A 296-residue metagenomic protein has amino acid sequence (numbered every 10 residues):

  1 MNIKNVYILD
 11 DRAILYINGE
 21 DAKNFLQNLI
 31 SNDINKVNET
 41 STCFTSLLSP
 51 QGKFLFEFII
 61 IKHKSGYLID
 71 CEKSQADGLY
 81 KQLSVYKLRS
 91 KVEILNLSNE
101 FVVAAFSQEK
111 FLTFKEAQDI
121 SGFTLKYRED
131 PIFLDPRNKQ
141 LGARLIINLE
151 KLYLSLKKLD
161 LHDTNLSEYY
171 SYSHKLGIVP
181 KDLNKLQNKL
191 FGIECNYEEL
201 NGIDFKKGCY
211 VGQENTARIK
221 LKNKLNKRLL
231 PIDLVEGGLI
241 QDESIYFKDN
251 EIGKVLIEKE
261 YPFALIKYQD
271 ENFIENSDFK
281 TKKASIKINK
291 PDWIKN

Functional and structural regions predicted by a protein language model:
M1-E57, I61-K64: Acidic, proline/glycine-enriched N-terminal capping motif
N5-Y7, A13-Y16, I59-L176, Y246: Acidic, low-complexity central loop/insert segments
Y16-A22, N35-K36, F106-F111, D233-I240: Short, surface-exposed ligand-recognition loops at beta-strand->loop->(often short) alpha-helix junctions that present
N32-D33, Q75-D77, D270-E271: Short, surface-exposed beta-strand-loop junctions and turns on beta-sheet-rich folds
T40-S41, K115-K126, G238-E243, N276: Glycine-centered loop/turn motifs
F54, C195-I203, Q213, A217-N296: Glycine-rich, small/acidic residue-mixed loop/short-helix segments
N138-P231: Anionic-ligand-binding alpha/beta catalytic cores of soluble enzymes and soluble regulatory domains that recognize
